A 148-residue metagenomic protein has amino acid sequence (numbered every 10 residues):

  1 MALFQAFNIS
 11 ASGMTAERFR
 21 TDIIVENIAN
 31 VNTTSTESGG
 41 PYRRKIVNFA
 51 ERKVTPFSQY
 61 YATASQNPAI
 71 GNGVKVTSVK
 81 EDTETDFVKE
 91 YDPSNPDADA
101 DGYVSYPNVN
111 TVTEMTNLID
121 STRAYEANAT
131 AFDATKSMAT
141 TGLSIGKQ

Functional and structural regions predicted by a protein language model:
M1-Q148: Amphipathic alpha-helical polymerization modules
